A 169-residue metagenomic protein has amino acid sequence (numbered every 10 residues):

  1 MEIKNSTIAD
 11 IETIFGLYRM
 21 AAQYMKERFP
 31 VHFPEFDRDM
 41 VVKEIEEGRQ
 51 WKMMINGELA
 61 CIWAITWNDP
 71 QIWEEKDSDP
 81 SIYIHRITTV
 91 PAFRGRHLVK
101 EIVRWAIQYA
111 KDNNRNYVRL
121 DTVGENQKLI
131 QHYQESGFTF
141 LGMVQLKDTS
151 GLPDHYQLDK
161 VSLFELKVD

Functional and structural regions predicted by a protein language model:
E2-G16: A short beta-loop-alpha structural element at the N-terminal edge of CoA-dependent acyl/N-acetyltransferase catalytic
I8, R19-R28, P34-A92, K100-R104 (+1 more regions): Acetyl-CoA-dependent GNAT
A9, T13, A60, G124-K128: Short alpha-helical
V90-R104, N113, G124-I130, E135: Conserved glycine-rich acetyl-CoA-binding loop
A110-T122: Conserved GNAT acetyl-CoA-binding A-motif
V123-E125, S136, L146-D169: C-terminal "cap" of GNAT-fold acetyltransferases
Y133-M143: Conserved acetyl-CoA-binding loop of GNAT-fold acetyltransferases
